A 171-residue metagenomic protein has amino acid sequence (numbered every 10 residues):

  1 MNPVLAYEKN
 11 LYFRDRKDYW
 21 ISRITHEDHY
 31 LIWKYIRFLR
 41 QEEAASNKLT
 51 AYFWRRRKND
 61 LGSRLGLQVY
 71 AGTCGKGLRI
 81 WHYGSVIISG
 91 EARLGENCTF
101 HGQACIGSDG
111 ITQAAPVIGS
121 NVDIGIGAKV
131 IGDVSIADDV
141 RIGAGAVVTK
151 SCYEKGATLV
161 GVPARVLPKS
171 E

Functional and structural regions predicted by a protein language model:
M1-L65, E171: Terminal amphipathic alpha-helical/low-complexity segments used for targeting or macromolecular assembly
T50, G72, A114-A115: Short, positively charged
G66-A71: Conserved NTPase motor "head" modules and their coupling/switch loops across ABC/AAA+ ATPases, GTPases, and GHKL ATPases
T73, G110, E171: Solvent-exposed, flexible loop/coil residues
K76-G77, W81-G84, S89-G90, G95-E96 (+11 more regions): Left-handed beta-helix
